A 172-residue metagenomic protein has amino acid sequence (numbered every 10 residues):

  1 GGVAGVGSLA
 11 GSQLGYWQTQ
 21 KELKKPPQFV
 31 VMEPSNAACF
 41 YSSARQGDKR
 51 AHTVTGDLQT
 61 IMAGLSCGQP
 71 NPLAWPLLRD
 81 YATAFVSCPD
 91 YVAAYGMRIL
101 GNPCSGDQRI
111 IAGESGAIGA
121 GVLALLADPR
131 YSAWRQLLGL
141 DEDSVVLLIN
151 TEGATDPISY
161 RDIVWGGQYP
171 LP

Functional and structural regions predicted by a protein language model:
G1-D80, W134-P172: Glycine-rich phosphate/pyrophosphate-binding loop at beta-loop-alpha junctions
P70-L138: Active-site-adjacent helical/loop segments in soluble small-molecule enzymes
